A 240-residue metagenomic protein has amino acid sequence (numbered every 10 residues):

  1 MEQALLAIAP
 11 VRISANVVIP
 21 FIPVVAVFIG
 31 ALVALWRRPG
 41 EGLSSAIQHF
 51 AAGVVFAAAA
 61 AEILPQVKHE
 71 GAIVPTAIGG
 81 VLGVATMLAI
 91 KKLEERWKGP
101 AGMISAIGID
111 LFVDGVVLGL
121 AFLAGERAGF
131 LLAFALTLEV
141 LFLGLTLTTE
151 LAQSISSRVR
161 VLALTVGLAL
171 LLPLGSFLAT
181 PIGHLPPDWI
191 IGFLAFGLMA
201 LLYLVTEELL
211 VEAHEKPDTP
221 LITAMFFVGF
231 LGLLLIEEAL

Functional and structural regions predicted by a protein language model:
M1-L240: Intrinsically disordered, metal-sensing/regulatory segments
